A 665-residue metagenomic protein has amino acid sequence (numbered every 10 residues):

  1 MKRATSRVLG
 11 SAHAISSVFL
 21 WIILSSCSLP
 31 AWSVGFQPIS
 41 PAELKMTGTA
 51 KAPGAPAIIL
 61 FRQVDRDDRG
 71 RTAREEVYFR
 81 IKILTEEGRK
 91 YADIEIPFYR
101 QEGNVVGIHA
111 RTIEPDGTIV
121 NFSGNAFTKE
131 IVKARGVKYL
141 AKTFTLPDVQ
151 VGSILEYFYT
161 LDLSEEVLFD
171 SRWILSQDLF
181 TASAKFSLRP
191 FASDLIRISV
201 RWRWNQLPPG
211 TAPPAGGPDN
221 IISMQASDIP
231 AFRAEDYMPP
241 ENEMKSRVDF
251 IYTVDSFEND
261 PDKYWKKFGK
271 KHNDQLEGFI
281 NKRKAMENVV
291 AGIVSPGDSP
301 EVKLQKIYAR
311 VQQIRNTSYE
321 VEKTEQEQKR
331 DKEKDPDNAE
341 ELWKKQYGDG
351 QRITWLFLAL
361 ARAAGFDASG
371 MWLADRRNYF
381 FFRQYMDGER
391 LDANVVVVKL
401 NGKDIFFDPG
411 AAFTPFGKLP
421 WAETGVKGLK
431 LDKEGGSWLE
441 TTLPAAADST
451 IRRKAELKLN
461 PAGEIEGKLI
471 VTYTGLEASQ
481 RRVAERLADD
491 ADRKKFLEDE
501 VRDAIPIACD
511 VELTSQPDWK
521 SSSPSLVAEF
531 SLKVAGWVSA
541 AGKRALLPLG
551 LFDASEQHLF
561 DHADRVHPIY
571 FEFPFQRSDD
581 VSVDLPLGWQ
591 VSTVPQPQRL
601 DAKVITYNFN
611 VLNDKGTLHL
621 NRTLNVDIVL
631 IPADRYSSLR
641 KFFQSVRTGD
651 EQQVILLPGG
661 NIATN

Functional and structural regions predicted by a protein language model:
M1-H13: N-terminal secretory signal peptides that target proteins for export/translocation
V8-L9, L24-C27, F257, Y264: Extended hydrophobic/Leu-rich segments
A12-A31: Bacterial N-terminal signal peptides
W32-N665: A sensor for short, sequence-defined functional sites
